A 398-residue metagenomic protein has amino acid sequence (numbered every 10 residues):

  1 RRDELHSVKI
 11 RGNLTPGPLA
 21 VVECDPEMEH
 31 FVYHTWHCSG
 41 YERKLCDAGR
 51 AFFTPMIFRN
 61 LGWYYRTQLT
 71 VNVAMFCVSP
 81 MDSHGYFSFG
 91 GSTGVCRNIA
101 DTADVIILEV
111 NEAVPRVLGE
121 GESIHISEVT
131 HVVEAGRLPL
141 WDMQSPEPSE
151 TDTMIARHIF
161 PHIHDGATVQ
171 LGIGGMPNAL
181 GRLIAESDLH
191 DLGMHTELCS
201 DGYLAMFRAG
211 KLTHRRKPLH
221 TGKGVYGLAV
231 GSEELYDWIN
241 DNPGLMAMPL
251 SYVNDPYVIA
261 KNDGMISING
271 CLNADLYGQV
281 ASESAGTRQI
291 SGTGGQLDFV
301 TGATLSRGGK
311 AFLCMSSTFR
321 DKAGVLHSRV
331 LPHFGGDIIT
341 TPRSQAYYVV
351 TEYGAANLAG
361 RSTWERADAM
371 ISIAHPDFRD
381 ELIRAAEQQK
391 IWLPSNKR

Functional and structural regions predicted by a protein language model:
R1-R398: Conserved alpha/beta enzyme-core scaffold
